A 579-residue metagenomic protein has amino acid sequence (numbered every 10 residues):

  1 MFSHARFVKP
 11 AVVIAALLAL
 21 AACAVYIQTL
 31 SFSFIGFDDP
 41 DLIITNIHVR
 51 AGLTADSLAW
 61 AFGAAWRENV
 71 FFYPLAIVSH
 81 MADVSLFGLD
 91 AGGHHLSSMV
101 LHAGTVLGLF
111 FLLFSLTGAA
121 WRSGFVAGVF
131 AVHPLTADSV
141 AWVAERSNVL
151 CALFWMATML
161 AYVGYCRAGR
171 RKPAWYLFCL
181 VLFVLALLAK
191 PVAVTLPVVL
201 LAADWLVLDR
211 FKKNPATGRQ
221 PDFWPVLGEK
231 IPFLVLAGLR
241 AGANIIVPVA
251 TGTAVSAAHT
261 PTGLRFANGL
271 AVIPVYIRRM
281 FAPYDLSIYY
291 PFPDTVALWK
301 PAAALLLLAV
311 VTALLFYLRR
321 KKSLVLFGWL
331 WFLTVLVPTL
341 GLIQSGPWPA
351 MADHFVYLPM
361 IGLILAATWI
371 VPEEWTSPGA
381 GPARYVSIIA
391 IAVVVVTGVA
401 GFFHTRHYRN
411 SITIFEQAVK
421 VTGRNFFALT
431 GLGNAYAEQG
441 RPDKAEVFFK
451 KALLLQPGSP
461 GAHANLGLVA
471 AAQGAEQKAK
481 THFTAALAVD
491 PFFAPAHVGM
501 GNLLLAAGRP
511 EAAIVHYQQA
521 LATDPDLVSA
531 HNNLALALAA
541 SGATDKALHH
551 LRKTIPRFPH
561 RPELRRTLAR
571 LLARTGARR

Functional and structural regions predicted by a protein language model:
M1-L468, A472, F492-P495, G499 (+1 more regions): Polytopic membrane enzymes that build or remodel cell-surface glycoconjugates and lipids
A418, K451-A452, A485-A486, Q519-A520 (+1 more regions): Canonical positions in the second alpha-helix
L429-Q439, F448, A462-Q473, H482 (+6 more regions): TPR/Sel1-like alpha-solenoid repeat signature
L548-R579: Terminal, low-structured helical/coil segments at or just beyond the last alpha-helical repeat
